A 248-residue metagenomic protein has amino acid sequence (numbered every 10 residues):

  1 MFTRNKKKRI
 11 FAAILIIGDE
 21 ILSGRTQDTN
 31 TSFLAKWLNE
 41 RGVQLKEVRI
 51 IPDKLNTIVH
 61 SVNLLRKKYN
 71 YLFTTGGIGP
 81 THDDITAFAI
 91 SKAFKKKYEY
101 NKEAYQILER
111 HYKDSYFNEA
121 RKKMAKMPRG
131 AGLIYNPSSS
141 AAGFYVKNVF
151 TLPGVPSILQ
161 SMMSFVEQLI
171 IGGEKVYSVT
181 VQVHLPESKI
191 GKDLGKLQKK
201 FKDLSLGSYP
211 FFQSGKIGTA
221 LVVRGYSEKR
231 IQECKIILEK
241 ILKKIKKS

Functional and structural regions predicted by a protein language model:
N5-V48, D53, K229-Q232: Glycine-rich phosphate/diphosphate-binding loop of Rossmann-like nucleotide-binding domains
L15-I16, T74-G77, I134, L152-P153: Short beta-strand segments
I17-D19, T74-H82, R224-Y226: Glycine-rich beta-strand-to-loop/alpha-helix junction loops that act as flexible
S32-I85, A89-K92: N-terminal small/polar loop signature for handling phosphorylated ligands or for N-terminal nucleophile
H60, K67, I85-G173: Proline/glycine-rich low-complexity loops and linkers
N148-I241: An accessory alpha-helical subdomain
I241-S248: Conserved short beta-strand edge segments in small beta-sheet-based binding/regulatory domains
